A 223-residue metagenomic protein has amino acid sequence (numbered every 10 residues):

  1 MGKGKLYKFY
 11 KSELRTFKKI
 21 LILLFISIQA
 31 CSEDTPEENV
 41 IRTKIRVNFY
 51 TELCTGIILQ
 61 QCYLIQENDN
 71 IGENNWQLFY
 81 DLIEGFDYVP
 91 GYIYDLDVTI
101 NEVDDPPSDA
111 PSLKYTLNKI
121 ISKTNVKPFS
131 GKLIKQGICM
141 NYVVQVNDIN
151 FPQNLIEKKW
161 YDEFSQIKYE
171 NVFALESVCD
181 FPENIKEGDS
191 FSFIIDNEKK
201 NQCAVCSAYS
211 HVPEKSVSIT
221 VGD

Functional and structural regions predicted by a protein language model:
M1-Q29: Sec-dependent bacterial lipoprotein signal peptides
S27-K44, K127: Bacterial Sec-dependent N-terminal signal peptides
I45, L59-L64, N75-E84, D95 (+3 more regions): Sequence/structural signature of beta-propeller domains
T55-L64, I138-Q145: Short aromatic-glycine-enriched beta-strand elements
W76-E84, E157-D180: Beta-strand/loop nucleic-acid-binding surfaces
G85-L96, S177-S192: Short nucleic-acid-contacting surface segments enriched for D/E, G, S/T with interspersed K/R
I100-D104, D196-Q202: Short, charged beta-turn/beta-strand-edge "cap" motif at the junction between a beta-strand and an adjacent loop
S108-T124, K200-D223: OB-fold/S1-family single-stranded nucleic acid-binding modules
